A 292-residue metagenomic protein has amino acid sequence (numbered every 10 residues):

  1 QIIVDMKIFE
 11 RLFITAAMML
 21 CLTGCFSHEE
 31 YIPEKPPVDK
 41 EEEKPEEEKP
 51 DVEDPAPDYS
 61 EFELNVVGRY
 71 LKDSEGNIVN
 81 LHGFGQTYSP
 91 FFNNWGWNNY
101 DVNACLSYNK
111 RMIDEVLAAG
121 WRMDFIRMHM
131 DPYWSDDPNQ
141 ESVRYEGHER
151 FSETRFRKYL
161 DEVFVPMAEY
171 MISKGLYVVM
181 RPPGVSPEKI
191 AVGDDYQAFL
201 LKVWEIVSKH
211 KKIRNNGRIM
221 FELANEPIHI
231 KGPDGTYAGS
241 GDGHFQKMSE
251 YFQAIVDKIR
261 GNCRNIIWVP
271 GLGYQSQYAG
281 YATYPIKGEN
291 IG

Functional and structural regions predicted by a protein language model:
D5-F13: Bacterial N-terminal signal peptides that target proteins for export
L12-L20: Sec-dependent N-terminal signal peptides
L22-G24: C-terminal motif of bacterial Sec signal peptides marking the signal peptidase cleavage site
F26-E29: Bacterial signal peptide processing site
I32-R127, P138-E146, R150: N-terminal carbohydrate-binding accessory modules
E61-E63, Y88, F92-C105, V192-M220 (+1 more regions): Extracellular glycoside hydrolase catalytic/binding regions
I78-Q86, D124-M130, Y177-R181, I219-L223 (+2 more regions): Structural recognition of the beta-strand scaffold that forms the well-ordered cores of secreted hydrolase catalytic
V102-S186, Q197-L201, S249, Q253-N262: Aromatic-lined substrate-binding rim segments of carbohydrate-active enzymes
